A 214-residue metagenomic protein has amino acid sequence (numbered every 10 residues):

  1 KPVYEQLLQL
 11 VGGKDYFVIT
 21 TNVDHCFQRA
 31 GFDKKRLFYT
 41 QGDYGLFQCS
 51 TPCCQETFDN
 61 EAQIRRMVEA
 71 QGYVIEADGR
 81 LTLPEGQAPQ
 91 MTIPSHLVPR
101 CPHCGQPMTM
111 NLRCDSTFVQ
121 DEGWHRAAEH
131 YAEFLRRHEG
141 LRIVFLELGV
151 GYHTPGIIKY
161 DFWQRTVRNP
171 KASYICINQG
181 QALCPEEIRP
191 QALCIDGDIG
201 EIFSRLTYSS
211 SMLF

Functional and structural regions predicted by a protein language model:
K1-F214: Conserved catalytic alpha/beta core of Sir2/sirtuin-type deacylases, generalized to analogous enzyme cores that bind
